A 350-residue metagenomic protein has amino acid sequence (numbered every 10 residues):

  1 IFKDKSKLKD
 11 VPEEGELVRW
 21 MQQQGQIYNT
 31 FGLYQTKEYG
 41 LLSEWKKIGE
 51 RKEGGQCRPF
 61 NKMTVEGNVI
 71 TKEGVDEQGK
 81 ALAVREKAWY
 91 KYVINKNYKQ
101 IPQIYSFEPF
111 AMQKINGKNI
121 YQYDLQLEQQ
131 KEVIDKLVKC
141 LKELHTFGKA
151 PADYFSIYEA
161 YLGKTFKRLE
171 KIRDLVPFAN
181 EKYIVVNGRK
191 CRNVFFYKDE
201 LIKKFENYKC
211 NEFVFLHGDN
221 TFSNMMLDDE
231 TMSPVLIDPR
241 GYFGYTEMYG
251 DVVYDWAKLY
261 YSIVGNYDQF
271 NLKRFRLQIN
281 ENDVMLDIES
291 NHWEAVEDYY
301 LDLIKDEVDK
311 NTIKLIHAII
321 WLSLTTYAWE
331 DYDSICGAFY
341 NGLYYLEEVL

Functional and structural regions predicted by a protein language model:
I1-I48: Catalytic-core segments of class I nucleotidyltransferases/pyrophosphorylases that form NMP-activated intermediates
G25, L41, E132-K136, K167-F178 (+2 more regions): Helix-rich C-terminal or lid/interface subdomains of diverse kinases
G32-S43, I70-T71, A111-G117, I237-Y242: Active-site donor/metal-binding and catalytic loop motifs of nucleotide-sugar-dependent glycosylation enzymes
Q56-A88, Q113, I120-Q126: ATP-binding glycine-rich loop module of kinase domains
M63, E200-G250: Active-site acidic catalytic loop and adjacent metal/ATP-binding pocket of ATP-dependent phosphoryl transfer enzymes
Y92-Y98, I120-Y183, V194-K209, L216 (+1 more regions): Conserved kinase catalytic-core helix
I94-P109: Conserved HxN/HPN-centered segment at the entrance to the catalytic loop of eukaryotic protein kinase-like domains
D229-M285: Active-site Asp-x-Gly
